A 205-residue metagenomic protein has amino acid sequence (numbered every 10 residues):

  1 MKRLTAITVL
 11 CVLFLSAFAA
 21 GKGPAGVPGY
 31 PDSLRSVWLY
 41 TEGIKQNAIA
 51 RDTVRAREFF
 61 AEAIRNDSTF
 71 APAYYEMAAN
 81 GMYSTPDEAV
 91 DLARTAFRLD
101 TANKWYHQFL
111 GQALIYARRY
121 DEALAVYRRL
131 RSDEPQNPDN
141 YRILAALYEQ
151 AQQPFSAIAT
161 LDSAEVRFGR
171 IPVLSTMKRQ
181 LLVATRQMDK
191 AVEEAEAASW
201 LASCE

Functional and structural regions predicted by a protein language model:
T8-S16: Bacterial N-terminal signal peptides
A19-Y74, Y83: N-terminal leader/linker segments that initiate helical-solenoid repeat arrays
G29-Y30, I64, F97, R131 (+2 more regions): A conserved position within tetratricopeptide repeats
S33, S68, T101, P135 (+2 more regions): Short coil turns that delineate tetratricopeptide repeat
V37-W38, P72, W105, D139 (+1 more regions): Start-of-helix register in tetratricopeptide repeats
I44-K45, A79, Q112, A146 (+1 more regions): Residue-level recognition of tetratricopeptide repeat
A48-A61, G81-T95, A117-R129, A151-S163 (+1 more regions): Structural signature of tandem alpha-helical TPR/SEL1-like repeats, specifically the intra-repeat loop/turn
